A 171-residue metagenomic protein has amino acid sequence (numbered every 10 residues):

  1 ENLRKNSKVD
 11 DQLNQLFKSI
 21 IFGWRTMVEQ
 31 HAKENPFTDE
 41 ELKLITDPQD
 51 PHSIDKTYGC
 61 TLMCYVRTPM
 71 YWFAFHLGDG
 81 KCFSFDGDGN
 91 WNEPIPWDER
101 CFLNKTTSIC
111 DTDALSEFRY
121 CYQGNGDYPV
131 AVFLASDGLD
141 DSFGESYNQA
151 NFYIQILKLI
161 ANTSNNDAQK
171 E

Functional and structural regions predicted by a protein language model:
E1-E171: PP2C/PPM-type serine/threonine phosphatase catalytic domain
